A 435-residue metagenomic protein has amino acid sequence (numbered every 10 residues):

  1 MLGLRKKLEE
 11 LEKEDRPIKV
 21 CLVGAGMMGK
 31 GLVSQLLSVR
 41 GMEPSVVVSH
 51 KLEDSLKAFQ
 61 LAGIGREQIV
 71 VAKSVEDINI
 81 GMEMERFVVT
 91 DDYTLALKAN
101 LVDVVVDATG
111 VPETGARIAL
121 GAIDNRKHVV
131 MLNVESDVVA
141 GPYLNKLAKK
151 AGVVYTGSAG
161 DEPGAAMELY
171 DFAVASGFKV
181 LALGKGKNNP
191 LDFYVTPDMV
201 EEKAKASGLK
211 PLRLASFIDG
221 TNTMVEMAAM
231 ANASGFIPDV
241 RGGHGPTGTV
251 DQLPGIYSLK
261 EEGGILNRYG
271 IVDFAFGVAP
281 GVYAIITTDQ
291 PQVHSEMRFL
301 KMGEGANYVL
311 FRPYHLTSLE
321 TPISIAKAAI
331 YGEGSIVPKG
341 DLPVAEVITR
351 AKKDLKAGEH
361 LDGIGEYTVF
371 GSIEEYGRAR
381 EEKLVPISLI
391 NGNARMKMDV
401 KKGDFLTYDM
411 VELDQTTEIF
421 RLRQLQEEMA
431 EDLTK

Functional and structural regions predicted by a protein language model:
M1-A119: N-terminal glycine-/serine-/threonine-rich beta1-alpha1-beta2 phosphate-ribose binding loop of Rossmann-like
L2-E10, E202-K435: C-terminal catalytic/substrate-binding lobe primarily of soluble NAD(P)-dependent oxidoreductases
C21, A25, D107-V111, L132-D137 (+3 more regions): Glycine- and other small-residue-rich loops at beta-strand/loop junctions that grip anionic moieties
H50-L52, T94, G110-V111, N133-D137 (+4 more regions): Short, ordered loop/turn segments at secondary-structure junctions
F59-Q60, G141-L144, M167-Y170, K185 (+4 more regions): Short acidic, glycine/serine/threonine-rich loops at helix termini
T109, E113-N125, L132-V153, A159: Rossmann-fold NAD(P)-binding glycine/threonine-rich loop
A148-G152, T156-N222: Rossmann-like NAD(P)H-binding beta-loop-alpha module
